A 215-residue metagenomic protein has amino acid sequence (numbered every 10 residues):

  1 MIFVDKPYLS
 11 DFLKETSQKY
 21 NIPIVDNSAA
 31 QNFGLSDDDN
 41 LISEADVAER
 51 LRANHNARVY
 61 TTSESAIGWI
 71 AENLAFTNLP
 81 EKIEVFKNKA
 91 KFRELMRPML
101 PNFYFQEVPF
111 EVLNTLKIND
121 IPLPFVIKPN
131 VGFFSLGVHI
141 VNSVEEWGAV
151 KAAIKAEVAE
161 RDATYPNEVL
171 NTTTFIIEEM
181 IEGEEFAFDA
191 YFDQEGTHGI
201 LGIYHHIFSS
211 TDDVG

Functional and structural regions predicted by a protein language model:
M1, A57-R58, I203: Structural motif
I2-Y20: N-terminal basic/disordered segments at the start of proteins
L9-L13, A66-I70, N114, E185-F186: Short, well-ordered alpha-helical microsegments
A30-I118: Conserved N-proximal alpha/beta basic substrate-recognition cap immediately N-terminal to, or forming the N-lobe
E64-A66, V131-G132, Y191: Short glycine-rich anion-binding loops that position phosphate/pyrophosphate groups of nucleotides and phosphorylated
N102-Y104, V144-E182: Conserved ATP-binding module of the ATP-grasp superfamily
F125-I154, E185-A187, F208-G215: Glycine-rich phosphate-binding loop of ATP-grasp-fold ATP-dependent ligases
E179-G215: Phosphate-binding core of ATP-grasp and ATP-grasp-like enzymes
